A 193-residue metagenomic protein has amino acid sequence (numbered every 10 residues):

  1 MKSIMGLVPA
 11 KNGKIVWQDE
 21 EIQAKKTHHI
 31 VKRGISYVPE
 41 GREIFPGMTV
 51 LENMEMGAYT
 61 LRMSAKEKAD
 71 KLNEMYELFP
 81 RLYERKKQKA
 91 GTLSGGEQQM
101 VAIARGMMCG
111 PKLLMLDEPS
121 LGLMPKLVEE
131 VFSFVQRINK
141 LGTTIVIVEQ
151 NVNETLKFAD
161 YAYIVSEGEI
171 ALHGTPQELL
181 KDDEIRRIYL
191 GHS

Functional and structural regions predicted by a protein language model:
M1-S193: Glycine-rich phosphate-binding loops of nucleotide-dependent enzymes
